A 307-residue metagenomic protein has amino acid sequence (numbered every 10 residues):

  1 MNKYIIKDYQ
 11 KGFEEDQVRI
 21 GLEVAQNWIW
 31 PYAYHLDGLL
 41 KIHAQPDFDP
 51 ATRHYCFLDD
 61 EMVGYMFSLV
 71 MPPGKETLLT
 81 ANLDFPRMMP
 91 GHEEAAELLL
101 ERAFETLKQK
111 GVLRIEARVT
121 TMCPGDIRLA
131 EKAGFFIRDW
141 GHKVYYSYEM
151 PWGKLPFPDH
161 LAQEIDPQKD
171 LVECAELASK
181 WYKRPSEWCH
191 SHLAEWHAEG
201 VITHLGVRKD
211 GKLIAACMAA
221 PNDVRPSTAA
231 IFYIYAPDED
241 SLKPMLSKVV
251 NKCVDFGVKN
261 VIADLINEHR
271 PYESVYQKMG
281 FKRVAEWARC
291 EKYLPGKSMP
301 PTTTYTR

Functional and structural regions predicted by a protein language model:
K3-R19, D159-C174, Y305-R307: A short beta-loop-alpha structural element at the N-terminal edge of CoA-dependent acyl/N-acetyltransferase catalytic
G21, W30-F57, F67, K183-H204: Active-site rim helix/loop that mediates acceptor-substrate recognition in acyltransferases
Y55, E61-V70, G206, K212-P221 (+1 more regions): Conserved beta-strand in the GNAT
M71-L83, P221-F232, F256, A285: A conserved beta-turn-beta hairpin within the catalytic core of GNAT-like acetyltransferases that forms part
N82-A95, I231-S241: A short, internal acetyl-CoA/4′-phosphopantetheine-binding micro-motif in the GNAT/acyltransferase core
R87-M150: Contiguous mid-protein beta-loop-alpha structural module that forms a pocket-lining wall or clamp of enzyme active
H92-E105, K132, D238-C253, S274 (+1 more regions): Conserved acetyl-CoA-binding loop-helix of GNAT-fold acetyltransferases
T120-M122, L129-L155, F256-R307: Active-site/acyl-donor-binding loops of N-acyltransferases
